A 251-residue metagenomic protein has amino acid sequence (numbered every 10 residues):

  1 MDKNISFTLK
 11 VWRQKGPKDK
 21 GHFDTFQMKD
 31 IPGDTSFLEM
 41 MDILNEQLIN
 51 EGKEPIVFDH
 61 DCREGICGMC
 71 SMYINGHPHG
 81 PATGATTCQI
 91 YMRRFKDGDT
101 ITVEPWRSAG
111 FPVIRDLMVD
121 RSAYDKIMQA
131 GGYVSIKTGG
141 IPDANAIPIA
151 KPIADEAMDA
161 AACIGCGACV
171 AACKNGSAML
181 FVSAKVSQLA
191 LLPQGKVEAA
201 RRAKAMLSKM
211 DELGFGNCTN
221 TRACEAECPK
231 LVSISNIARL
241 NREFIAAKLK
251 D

Functional and structural regions predicted by a protein language model:
N4-Q27: Eukaryote-biased recognition of intrinsically disordered, low-complexity regulatory segments
W12, K29, I74-G76: Short strand-turn-strand beta-turns centered on an Asx-Gly dipeptide
D24-S36: Short, contiguous acidic and Ser/Thr-rich linear segments
T35-E54, I101-D251: Ferredoxin-type iron-sulfur electron-transfer modules in oxidoreductases and energy-metabolism complexes
V57-M69: Short, structured protein-protein interaction patches enriched in aromatics and acidic/basic residues, typified by
I66, M72-I74, C224: Functionalized membrane-embedded alpha-helices
I74-G98, V103: Glycine-rich phosphate/adenylate-binding loop and adjacent beta-alpha elements of nucleotide- or dinucleotide-binding
